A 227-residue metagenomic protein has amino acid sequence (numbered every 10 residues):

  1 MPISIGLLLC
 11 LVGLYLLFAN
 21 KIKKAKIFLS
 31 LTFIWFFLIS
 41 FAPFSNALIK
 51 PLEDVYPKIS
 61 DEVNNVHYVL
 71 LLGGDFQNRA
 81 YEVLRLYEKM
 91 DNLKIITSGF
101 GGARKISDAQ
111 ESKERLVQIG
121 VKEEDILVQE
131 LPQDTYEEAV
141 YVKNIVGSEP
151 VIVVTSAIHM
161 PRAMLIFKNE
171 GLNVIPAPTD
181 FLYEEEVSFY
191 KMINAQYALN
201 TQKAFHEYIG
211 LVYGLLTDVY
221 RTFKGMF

Functional and structural regions predicted by a protein language model:
M1-F18: Membrane-embedded alpha-helical segments of integral membrane proteins
I3-I5, K24, V219: Extended, histidine- and acidic-residue-enriched regions that form the cofactor-binding/catalytic faces
L17-I27: Membrane-interface helix-boundary motifs at transmembrane edges
I27-A42: Hydrophobic membrane-insertion alpha-helices, especially the h-region of bacterial N-terminal signal peptides
L38-T201: A structural signal for short, hydrophobic/glycine-enriched beta-strand patches
V212-Y213, T217-F227: Extracytoplasmic/luminal low-complexity segments enriched in Pro/Gly and acidic/polar residues that act as flexible
